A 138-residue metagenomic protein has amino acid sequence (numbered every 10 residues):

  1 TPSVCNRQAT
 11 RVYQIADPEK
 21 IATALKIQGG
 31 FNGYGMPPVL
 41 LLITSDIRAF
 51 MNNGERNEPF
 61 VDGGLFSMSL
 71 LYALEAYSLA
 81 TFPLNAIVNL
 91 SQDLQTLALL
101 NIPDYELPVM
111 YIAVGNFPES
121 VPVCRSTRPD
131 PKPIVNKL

Functional and structural regions predicted by a protein language model:
T1-L138: Acidic, surface-exposed loops and disordered segments
